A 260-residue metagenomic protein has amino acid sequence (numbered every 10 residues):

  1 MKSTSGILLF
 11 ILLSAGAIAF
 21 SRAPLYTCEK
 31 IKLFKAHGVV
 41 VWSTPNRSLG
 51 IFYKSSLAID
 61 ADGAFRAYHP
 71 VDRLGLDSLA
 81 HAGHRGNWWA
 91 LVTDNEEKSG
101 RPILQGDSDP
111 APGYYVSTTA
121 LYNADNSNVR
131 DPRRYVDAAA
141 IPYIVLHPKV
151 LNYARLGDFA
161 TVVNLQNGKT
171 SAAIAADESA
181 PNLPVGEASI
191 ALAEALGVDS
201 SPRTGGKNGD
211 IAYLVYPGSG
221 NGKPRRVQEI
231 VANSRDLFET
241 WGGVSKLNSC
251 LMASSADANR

Functional and structural regions predicted by a protein language model:
M1-G6: Positively charged n-region of N-terminal signal peptides that target proteins for export
I11-F20: Hydrophobic h-region of N-terminal signal peptides that target proteins for export in Gram-negative bacteria
F20-K169, A195-S200, Y216-S255: Cell wall/extracellular polymer interaction/catalysis modules
Y143, I174, A212-L214: Soluble periplasmic/extracytoplasmic beta-strand elements of cell-envelope proteins
Q166-A172, G209-D210: Loop/turn elements at helix/coil->beta-strand transitions in domains of secreted/extracellular proteins
S171-A180: Short beta-strand-centered aromatic/proline hotspots
P181-L192: Short, solvent-exposed secondary-structure boundary/capping segments
T204-N208: Intrinsically disordered, low-complexity linker and terminal regions at domain boundaries
